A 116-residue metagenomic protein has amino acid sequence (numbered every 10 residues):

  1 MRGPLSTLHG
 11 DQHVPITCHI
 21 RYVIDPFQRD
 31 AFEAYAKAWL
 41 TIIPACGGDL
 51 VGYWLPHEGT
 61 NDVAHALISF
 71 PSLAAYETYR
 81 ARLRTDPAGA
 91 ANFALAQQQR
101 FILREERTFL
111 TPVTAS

Functional and structural regions predicted by a protein language model:
R2-H13: Short, Lys/Arg-enriched N-terminal segments with co-localized hydrophobic residues within the first ~10-30 amino acids
I16-Y22, H65: Active-site-flanking beta-strand signature of metal-NTP-handling nucleotidyl enzymes and homologous cyclase-like
A31-V51, S69-E106: An amphipathic, aromatic/His-enriched active-site/gating alpha helix that lines ligand/cofactor pockets
G59-D62: Short acidic/glycine-enriched loop/turn segments that link adjacent beta-strands
E106-S116: Short, low-order "capping/linker" segments at domain edges
